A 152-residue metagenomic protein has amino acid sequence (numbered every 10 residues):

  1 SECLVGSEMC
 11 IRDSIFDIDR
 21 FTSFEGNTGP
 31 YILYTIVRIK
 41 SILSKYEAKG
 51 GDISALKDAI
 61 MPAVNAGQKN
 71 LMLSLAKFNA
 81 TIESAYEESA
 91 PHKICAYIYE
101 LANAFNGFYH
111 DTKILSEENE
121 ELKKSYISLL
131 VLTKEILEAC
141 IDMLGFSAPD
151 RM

Functional and structural regions predicted by a protein language model:
S1, S7-M152: Non-catalytic interaction-recognition regions
